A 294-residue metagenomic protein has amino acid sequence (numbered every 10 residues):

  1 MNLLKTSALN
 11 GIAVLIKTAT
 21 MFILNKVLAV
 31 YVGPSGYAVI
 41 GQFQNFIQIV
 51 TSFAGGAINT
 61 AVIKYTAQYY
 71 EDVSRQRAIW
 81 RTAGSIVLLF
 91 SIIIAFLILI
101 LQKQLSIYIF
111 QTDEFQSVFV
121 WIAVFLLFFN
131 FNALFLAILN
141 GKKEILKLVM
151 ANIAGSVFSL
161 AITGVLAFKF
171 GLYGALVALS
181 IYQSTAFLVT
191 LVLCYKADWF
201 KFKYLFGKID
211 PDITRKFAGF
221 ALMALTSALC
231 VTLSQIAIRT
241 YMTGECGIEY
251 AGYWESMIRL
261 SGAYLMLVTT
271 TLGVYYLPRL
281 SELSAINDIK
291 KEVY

Functional and structural regions predicted by a protein language model:
M1-L3, L191-Q235, E282-D288: Interhelical loop/hinge segments that connect adjacent transmembrane helices in multipass membrane
N2-I63, S91, A95, L99 (+5 more regions): Signature of the first transmembrane helix
K5-K17, F43, G56-K103, S117-V120 (+1 more regions): Membrane-water interface segments that mark the loop-to-transmembrane alpha-helix transition
K26, G55-E71, G141, M257 (+2 more regions): Helix-loop junctions and terminal segments of transmembrane helices in multi-pass membrane transport/translocation
V27, V62, L136-G141, I145 (+3 more regions): C-terminal transmembrane helix end/exit motif
Y31-P34, T112, G141-K142, K169 (+2 more regions): Helix-loop interface residues and adjacent transmembrane-helix termini in multi-pass membrane transporters, primarily
F96, I100, Q111-F135, V149-I153 (+2 more regions): Alpha-helical transmembrane segments of multi-pass membrane proteins
Q116, V120, M150-D198: Hydrophobic alpha-helical transmembrane segments
